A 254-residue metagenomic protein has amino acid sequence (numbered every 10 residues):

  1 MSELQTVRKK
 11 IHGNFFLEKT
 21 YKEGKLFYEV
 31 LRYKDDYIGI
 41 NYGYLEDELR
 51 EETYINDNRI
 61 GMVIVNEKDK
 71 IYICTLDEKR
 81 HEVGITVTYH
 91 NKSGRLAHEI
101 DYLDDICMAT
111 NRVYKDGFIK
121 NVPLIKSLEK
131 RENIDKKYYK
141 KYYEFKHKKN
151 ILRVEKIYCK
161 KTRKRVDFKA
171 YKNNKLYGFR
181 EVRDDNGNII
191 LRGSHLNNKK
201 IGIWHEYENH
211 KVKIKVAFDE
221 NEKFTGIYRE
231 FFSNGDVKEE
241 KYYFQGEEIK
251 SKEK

Functional and structural regions predicted by a protein language model:
M1-K254: Glycine/tyrosine- and acidic-biased, solvent-exposed loop/turn segments at the edges of beta-strands
